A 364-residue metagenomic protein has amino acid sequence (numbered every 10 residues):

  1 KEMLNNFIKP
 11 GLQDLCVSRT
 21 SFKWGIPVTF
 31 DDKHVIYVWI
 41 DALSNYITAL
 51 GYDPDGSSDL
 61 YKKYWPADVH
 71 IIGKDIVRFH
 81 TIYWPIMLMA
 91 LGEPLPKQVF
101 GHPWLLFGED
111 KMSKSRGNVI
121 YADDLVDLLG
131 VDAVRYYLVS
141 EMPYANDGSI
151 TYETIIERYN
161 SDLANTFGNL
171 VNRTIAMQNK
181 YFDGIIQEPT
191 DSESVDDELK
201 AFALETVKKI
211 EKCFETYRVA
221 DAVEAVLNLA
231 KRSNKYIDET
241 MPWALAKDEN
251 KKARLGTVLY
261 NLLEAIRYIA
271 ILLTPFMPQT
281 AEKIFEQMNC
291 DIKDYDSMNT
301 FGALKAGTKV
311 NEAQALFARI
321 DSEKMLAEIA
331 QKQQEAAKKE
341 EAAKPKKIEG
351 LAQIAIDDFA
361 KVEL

Functional and structural regions predicted by a protein language model:
K1-K180, A222-V226: Structured secondary-structure scaffolds
K1-K9, L50-L60, V171-I210, A230-K251 (+1 more regions): Conserved, charged catalytic cores of large soluble enzymes
D68-V69, L105-M112, S161, D191-L204 (+1 more regions): Short, mixed-charge aromatic SLiMs
P103-L105, E153-I155, Q187-S194, L227-N228 (+1 more regions): A glycine-rich phosphate-binding loop feature that marks nucleotide/adenosyl-phosphate handling sites
D147-Y152, L204-K212: Short, charged/polar, low-complexity loop and linker segments that flank or interrupt alpha-helical bundles
A164, G168, K200, L204 (+4 more regions): Generic structural concept
K212, L227-L364: Basic, alpha-helical terminal appendages of large translation-related enzymes
Y217-D221: Short helix-adjacent coil turns
